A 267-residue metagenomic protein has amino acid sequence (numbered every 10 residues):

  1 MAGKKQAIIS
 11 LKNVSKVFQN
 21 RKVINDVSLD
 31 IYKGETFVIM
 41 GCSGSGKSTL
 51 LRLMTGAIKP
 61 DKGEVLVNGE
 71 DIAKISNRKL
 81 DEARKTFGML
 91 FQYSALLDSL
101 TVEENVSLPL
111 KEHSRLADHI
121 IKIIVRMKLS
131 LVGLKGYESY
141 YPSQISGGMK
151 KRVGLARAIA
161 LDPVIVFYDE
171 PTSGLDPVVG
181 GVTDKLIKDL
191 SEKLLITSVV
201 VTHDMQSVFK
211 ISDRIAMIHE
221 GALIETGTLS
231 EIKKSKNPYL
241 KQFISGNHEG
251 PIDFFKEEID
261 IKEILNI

Functional and structural regions predicted by a protein language model:
T55: Helix-to-loop junction immediately C-terminal to a conserved catalytic motif
D71, D118-G136: Conserved ABC ATPase "signature" region
Y141-I145, M149: Conserved ABC ATPase signature
A160-V164: A short, proline-enriched helix->beta-strand linker immediately N-terminal to the Walker B motif in ABC-type P-loop
V166-D169: Catalytic Walker B motif of ABC-type/P-loop ATPase nucleotide-binding domains
